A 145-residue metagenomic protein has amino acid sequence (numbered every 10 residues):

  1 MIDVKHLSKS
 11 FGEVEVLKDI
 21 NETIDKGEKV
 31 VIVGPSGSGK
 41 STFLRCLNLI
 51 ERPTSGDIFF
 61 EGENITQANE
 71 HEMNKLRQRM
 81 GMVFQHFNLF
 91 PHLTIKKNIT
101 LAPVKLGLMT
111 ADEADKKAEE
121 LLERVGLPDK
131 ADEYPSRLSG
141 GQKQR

Functional and structural regions predicted by a protein language model:
M1-R145: ABC family nucleotide-binding domain
